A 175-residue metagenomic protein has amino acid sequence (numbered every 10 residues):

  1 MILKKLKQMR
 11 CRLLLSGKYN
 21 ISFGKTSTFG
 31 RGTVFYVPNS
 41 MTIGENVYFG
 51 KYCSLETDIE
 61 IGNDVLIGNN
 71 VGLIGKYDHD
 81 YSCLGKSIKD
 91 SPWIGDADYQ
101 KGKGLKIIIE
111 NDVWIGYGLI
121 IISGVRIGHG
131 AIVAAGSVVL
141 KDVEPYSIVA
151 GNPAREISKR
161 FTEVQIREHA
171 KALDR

Functional and structural regions predicted by a protein language model:
M1-V34, R175: Extended, small-residue-rich solenoid/repeat segments and analogous flexible loops that form exposed scaffolds
K18, M41-T42, Y117-I157, F161-H169: C-terminal/domain-terminus segments
K25, E45, N63, N111 (+2 more regions): Short acidic capping loops at alpha-helix termini that bridge into adjacent secondary structure
T33-I43, F49-S123, N152, R160-F161 (+1 more regions): Flexible, glycine/small-residue-enriched loop-and-beta-strand segment within the central core of proteins
L105, K171-R175: Leloir-type glycosyltransferase catalytic cores
